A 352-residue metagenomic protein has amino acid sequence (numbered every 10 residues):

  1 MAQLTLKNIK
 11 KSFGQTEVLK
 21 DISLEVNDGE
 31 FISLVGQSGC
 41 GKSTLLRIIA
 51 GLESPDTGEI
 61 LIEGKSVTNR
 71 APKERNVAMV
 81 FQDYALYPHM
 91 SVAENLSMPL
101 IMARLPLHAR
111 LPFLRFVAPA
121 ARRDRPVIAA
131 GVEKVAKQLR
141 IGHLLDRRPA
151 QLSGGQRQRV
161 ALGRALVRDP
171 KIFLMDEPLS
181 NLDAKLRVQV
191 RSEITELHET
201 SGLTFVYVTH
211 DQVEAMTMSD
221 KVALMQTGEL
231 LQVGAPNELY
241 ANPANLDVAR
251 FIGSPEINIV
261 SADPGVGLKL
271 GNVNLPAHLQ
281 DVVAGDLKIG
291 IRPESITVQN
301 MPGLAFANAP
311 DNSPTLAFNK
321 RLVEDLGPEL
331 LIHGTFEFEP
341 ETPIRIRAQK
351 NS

Functional and structural regions predicted by a protein language model:
V35-Q37: The feature captures the beta-strand-to-loop junction immediately N-terminal to the Walker
A50: Helix-to-loop junction immediately C-terminal to a conserved catalytic motif
D56-E59, T227: Conserved coupling/switch loops of ABC nucleotide-binding domains, chiefly the family-specific signature
G58-S66: Conserved ABC transporter NBD signature motif
L86, S91-D247: ABC ATPase nucleotide-binding domains
G267-S352: Non-catalytic connector elements of ABC transporters
